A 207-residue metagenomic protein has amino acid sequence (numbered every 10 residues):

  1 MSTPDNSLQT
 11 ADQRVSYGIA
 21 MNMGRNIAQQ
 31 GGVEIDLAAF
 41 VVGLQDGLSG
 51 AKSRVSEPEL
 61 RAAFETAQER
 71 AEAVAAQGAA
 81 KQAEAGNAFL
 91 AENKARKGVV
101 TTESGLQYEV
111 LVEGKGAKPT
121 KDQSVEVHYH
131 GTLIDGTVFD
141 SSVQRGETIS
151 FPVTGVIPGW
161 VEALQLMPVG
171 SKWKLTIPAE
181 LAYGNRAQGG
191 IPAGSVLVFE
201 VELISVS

Functional and structural regions predicted by a protein language model:
M1-S207: Cross-family detector of peptidyl-prolyl cis-trans isomerase
